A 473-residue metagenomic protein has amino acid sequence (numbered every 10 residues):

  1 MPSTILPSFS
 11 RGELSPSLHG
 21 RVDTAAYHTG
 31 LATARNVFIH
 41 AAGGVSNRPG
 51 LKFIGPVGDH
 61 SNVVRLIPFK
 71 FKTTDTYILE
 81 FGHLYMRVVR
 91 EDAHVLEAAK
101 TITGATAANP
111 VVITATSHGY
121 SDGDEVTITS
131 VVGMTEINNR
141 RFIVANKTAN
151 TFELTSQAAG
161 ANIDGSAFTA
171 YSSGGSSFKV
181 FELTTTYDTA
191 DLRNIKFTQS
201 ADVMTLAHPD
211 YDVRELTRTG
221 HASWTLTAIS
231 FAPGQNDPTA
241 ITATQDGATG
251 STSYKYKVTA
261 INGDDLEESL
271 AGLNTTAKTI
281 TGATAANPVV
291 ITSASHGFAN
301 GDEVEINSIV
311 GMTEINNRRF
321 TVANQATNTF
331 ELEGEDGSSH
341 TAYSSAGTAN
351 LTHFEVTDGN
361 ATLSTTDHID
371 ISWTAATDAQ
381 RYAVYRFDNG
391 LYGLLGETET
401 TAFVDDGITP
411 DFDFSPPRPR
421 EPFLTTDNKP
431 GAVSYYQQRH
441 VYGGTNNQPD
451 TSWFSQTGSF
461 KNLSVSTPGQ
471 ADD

Functional and structural regions predicted by a protein language model:
M1-A98, Y211, E215-T239, K257 (+2 more regions): N-terminal beta-propeller domains
M1-D23, V95-F197, A207-D212, F231 (+1 more regions): Small/polar beta-strand repeat architecture
P233-Y254, A361: Beta-strand-rich domain onsets/edges
Y254-V258, Y382: Short beta-strand segments enriched for Tyr within beta-sheet-rich domains, predominantly fibronectin type III
